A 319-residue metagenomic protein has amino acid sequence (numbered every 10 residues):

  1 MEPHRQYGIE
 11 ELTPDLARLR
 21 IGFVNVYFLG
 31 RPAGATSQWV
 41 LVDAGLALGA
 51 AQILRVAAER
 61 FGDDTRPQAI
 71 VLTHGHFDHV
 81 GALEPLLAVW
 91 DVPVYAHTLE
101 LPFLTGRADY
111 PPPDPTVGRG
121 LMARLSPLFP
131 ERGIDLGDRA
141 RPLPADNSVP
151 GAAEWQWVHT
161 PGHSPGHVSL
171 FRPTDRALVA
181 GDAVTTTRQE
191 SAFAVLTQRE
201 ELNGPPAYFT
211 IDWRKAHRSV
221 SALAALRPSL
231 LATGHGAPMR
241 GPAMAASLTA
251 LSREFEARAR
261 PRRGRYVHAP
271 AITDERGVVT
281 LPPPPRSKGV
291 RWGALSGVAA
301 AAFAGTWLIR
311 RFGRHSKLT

Functional and structural regions predicted by a protein language model:
M1, L196-T319: Accessory terminal helices/loops
P3-F61, L170-G181, T186: Conserved beta-strand hairpin/beta-sheet module of binuclear metal-dependent hydrolase folds, prominently
V26, E84, H217-V220: Short hydrophobic/charged patches on amphipathic alpha-helices used for structural packing and interfaces
V40-V42, V71, V94, A177-V179 (+1 more regions): Residue-level marker for buried hydrophobic side chains located in beta-strands that build the well-ordered beta-sheet
L46-L48, P150, E154-P161, P165-P242: Metallo-beta-lactamase
A50-A96: Active-site metal-binding motif and surrounding structural segment of the metallo-beta-lactamase
Y95-T105, G264-V267: A short, structured active-site edge motif that brings together acidic residues
E100-H159, P205-A224: Metallo-beta-lactamase
